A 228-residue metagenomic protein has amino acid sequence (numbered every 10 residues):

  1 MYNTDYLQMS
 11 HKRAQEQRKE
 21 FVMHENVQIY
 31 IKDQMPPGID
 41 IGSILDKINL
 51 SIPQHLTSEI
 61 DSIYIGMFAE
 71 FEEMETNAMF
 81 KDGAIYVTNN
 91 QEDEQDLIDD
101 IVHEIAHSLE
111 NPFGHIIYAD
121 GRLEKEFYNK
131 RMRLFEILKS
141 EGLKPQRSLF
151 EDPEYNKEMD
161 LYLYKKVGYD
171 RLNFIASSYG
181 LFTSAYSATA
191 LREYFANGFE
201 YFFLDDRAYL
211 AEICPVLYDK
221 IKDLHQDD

Functional and structural regions predicted by a protein language model:
M1-P36, Y64-A69, I98, Y164-Y179 (+3 more regions): Non-catalytic architectural context of zinc metalloproteases
Q15-Q95, A119, I137-E151: Auxiliary, metal-adjacent structural segments of Zn-dependent hydrolase domains
D40-K47, S51, R133, R171 (+1 more regions): Exposed alpha-helical structural elements
L56-I60, I85, L97-I98, I117 (+2 more regions): Generic hydrophobic, helix-prone segments enriched in Leu/Val/Ile
D96-E104: Short alpha-helical catalytic segment bearing the HExxH-like zincin motif of zinc-dependent metalloproteases
E104-E124: Catalytic Zn2+-binding segment of zinc metalloproteases
L123, F127-N173: Low-complexity, serine/threonine/proline-enriched polar segments
E158-D228: Pan-zinc metallopeptidase signature
